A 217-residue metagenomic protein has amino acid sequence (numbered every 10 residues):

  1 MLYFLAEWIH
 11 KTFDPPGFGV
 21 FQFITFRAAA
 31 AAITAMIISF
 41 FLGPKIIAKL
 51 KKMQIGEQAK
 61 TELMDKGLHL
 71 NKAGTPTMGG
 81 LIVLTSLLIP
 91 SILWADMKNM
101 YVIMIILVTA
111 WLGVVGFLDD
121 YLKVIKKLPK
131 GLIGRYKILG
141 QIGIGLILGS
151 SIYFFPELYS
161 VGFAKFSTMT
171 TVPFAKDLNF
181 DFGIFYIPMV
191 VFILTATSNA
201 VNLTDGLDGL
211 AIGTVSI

Functional and structural regions predicted by a protein language model:
L2-I217: "…together with the soluble PPM/PP2C metallo-phosphatase catalytic core" -> "…together with the soluble PPM/PP2C
